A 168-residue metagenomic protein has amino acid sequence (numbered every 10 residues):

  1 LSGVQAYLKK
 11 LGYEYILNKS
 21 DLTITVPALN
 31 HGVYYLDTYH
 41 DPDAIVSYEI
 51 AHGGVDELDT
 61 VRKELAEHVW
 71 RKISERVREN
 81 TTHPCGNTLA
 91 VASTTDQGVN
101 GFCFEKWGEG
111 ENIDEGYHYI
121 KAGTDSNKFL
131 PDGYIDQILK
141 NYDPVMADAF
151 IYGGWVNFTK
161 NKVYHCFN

Functional and structural regions predicted by a protein language model:
L1-K10, T94, T124, F150: Short intrinsically disordered, low-complexity coil segments enriched in acidic
S2-A51: Inter-Walker segment of RecA-like/P-loop motor cores
V4-L11, V77, W107, Y142: Hydrophobic, Leu/Ile/Phe/Ala-enriched alpha-helical segments that form helix-helix packing faces
Y7, I24-L29, G108-E115, N168: Short, conserved catalytic or adaptor-binding loops enriched in Gly and charged residues
S20, E49, E115-H118, A147 (+1 more regions): Residues that flank catalytic or metal-binding motifs in active/ligand-binding sites
D56-T60: Walker B catalytic acidic pair
R62-Q137: ASCE P-loop NTPase helicase motor core
N127-N168: ATPase catalytic-site recognition across NTP-hydrolyzing enzymes
